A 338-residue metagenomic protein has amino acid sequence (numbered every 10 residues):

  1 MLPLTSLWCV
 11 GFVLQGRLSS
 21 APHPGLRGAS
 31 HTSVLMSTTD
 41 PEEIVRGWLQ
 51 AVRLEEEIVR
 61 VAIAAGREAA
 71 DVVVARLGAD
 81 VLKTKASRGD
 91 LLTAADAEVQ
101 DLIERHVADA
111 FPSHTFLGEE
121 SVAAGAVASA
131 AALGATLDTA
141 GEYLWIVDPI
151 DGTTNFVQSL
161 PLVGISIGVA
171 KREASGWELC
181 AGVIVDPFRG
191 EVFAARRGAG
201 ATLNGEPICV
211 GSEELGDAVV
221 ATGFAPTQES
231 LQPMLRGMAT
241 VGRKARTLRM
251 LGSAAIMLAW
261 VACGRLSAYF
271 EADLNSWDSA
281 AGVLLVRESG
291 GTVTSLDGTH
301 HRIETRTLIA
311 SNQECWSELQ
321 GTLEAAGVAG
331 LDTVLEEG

Functional and structural regions predicted by a protein language model:
M1-P22: N-terminal chloroplast transit peptides
L26-L35: Short, Lys/Arg-enriched N-terminal segments with co-localized hydrophobic residues within the first ~10-30 amino acids
L35-I150, G321, V334-G338: N-terminal subdomain of lithium-sensitive/metallo-dependent phosphomonoesterases centered on the IMPase/IPPase/PAP
A69, V73, D96, V107 (+7 more regions): Residue-level signal for inorganic ion chemistry
T84, T136-T139, A174-G176, A194 (+3 more regions): Solvent-exposed alpha-helices and their adjacent loops that cap or buttress functional pockets in soluble metabolic
G134-T202: DPxDG-like acidic metal-binding loop motif
I208-G338: An extended, acidic
